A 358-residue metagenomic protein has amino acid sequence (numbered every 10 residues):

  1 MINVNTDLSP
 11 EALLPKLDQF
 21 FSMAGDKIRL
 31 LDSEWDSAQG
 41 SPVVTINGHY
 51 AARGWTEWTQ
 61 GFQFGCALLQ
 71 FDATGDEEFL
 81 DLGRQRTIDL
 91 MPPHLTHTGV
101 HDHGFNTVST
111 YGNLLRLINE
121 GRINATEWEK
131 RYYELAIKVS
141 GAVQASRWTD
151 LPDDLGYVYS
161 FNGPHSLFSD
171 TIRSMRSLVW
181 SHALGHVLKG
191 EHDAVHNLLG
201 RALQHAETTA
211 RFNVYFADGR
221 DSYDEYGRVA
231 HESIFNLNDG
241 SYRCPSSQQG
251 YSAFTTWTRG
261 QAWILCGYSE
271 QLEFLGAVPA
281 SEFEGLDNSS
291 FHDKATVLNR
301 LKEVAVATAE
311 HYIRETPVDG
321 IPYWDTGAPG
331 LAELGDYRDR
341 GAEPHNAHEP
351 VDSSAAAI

Functional and structural regions predicted by a protein language model:
M1-I358: Glycan-recognition and catalytic cores of secretory/periplasmic carbohydrate-active enzymes
